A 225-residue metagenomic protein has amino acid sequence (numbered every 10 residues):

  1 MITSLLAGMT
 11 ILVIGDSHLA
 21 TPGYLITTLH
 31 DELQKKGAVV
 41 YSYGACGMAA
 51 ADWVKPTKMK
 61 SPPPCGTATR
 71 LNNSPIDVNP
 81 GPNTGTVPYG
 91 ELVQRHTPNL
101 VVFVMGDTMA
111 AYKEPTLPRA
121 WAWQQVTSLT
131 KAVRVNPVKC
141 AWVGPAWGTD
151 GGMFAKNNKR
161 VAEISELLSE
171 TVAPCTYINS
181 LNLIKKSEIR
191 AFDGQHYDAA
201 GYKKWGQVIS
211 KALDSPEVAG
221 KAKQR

Functional and structural regions predicted by a protein language model:
M1-T10: Hydrophobic alpha-helical targeting segments used for export or membrane insertion
I11-I14, H18-T116: Conserved SGNH/GDSL esterase-like catalytic core that processes O-acyl groups on lipids and polysaccharides
L19, G23, H30-A38, Q94 (+4 more regions): Sec-exported extracytoplasmic/periplasmic mature domains
T21-Y24, A51, A110-P115, R119 (+2 more regions): Extracytoplasmic/secreted cell-surface and envelope-processing proteins
I26, H30, T86, G90 (+6 more regions): Extracytoplasmic/secreted envelope proteins and their assembly/folding machinery, especially bacterial periplasmic
V102-Y112, L129-A162: Active-site segments of SGNH/GDSL-like serine hydrolases that catalyze O-acetyl group transfer/hydrolysis on lipids
A146-R225: Catalytic His-Asp segment of secreted/periplasmic serine-dependent ester chemistry enzymes
